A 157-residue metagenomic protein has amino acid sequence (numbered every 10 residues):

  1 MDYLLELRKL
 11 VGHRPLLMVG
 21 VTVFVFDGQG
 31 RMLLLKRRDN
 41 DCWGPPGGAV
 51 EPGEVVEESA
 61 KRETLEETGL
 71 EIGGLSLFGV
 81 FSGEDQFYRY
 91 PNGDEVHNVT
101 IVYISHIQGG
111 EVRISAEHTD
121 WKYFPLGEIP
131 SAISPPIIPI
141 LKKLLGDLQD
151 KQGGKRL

Functional and structural regions predicted by a protein language model:
M1-T22: Acidic, metal-coordinating catalytic segment for phosphate/diphosphate chemistry, firing primarily on the Nudix
M18, R38-N40, P45, I72 (+1 more regions): Short connector loops at helix/strand junctions that flank enzyme active sites, especially segments positioning acidic
V19-V21, G30, V99-I101, T119: Change "...and in nucleic-acid phosphodiester-cleaving endonucleases..." to "...and in nucleic-acid processing enzymes
V25, V102-H106, K122-P125: Short, well-ordered beta-strand micro-motif
D27-E67: Conserved Nudix-box catalytic region and its N-terminal flanking loop in Nudix hydrolases and closely related
D41-W43, E111-L157: Nudix hydrolase/Nudix homology domain
E71-F81: A short coil-to-beta-strand element that immediately follows conserved catalytic motifs
F81-E111: Active-site-adjacent beta-strand/loop module that shapes the phosphate/pyrophosphate-binding cleft
